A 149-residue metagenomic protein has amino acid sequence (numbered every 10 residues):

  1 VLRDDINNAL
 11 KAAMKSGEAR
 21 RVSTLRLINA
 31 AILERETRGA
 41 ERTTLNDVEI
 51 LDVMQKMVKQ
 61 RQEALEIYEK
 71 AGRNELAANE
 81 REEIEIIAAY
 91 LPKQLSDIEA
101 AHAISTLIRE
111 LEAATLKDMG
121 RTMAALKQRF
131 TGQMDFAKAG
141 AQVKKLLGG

Functional and structural regions predicted by a protein language model:
V1-G149: Charged, compositionally biased, marginally structured helical/coil segments
